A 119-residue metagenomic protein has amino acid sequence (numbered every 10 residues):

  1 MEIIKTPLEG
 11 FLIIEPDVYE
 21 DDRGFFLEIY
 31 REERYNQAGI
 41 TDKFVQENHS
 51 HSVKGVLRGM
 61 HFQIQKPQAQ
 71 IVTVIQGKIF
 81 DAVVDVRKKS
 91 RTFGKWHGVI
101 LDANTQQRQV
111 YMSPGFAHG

Functional and structural regions predicted by a protein language model:
M1-Q106: Non-catalytic, conserved peripheral segments adjacent to functional cores
L101-G119: Conserved metal-binding segment of the jelly-roll/cupin
